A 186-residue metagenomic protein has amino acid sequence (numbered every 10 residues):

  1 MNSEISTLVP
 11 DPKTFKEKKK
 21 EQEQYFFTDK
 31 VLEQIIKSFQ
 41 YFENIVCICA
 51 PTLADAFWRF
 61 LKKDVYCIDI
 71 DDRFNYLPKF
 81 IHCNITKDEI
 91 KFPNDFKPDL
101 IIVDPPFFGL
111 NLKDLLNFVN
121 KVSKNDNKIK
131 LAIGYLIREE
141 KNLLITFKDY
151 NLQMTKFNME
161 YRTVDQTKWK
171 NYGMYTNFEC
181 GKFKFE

Functional and structural regions predicted by a protein language model:
M1-K63, I68-F74, T163-G181, F185-E186: S-adenosyl-L-methionine
K37-E43, R59-F60, P93-K97, S123-N127: Flexible, charged surface loops at secondary-structure boundaries
E43-I45, D64-V65, D99-I101, N127-G134: Hydrophobic beta-strand segments of well-ordered beta-sheets in folded domains
I45-C49, K97-L112: Conserved proline-anchored active-site loop of SAM-dependent methyltransferases that bridges a beta-strand
I48-A54, G109, R138-E140: Gly/Ser/Thr-rich loops at beta-strand to alpha-helix junctions that form or flank small-molecule/cofactor-binding
K62-D64, L77, K128, N151: A generic structural signal for alpha->beta connector loops
I70-F96: S-adenosyl-L-methionine
L112-G181: C-terminal substrate-binding/active-site "lid" region of AdoMet-derived donor-dependent transferases
